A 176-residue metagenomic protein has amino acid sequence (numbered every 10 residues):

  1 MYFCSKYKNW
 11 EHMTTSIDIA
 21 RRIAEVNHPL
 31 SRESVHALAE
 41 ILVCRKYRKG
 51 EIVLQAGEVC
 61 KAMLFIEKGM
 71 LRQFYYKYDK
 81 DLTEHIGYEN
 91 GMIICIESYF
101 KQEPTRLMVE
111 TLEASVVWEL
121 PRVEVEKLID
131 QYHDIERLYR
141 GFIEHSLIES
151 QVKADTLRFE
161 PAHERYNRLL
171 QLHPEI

Functional and structural regions predicted by a protein language model:
M1-Y2, E164: Long cytosolic regulatory regions associated with cyclic-nucleotide signaling
F3-V43, S98: Cyclic nucleotide-binding regulatory module and flanking cytosolic helices
M13-H28, Y99-I129: Short, structured interface segments that constitute the first stable element of a domain
I23, G57, A154: Conserved short-loop catalytic and cofactor-binding motifs
V26, E51-E113: Cyclic nucleotide-binding regulatory domains
L30-E33, L82, L138, P161: Alpha-helix N-cap and coil->helix boundary residues
V43, Y47, L71, M92 (+1 more regions): Generic structural signal for secondary-structure transition and capping sites
E110-I176: Polybasic "coupling" helices that flank or enter modular domains
